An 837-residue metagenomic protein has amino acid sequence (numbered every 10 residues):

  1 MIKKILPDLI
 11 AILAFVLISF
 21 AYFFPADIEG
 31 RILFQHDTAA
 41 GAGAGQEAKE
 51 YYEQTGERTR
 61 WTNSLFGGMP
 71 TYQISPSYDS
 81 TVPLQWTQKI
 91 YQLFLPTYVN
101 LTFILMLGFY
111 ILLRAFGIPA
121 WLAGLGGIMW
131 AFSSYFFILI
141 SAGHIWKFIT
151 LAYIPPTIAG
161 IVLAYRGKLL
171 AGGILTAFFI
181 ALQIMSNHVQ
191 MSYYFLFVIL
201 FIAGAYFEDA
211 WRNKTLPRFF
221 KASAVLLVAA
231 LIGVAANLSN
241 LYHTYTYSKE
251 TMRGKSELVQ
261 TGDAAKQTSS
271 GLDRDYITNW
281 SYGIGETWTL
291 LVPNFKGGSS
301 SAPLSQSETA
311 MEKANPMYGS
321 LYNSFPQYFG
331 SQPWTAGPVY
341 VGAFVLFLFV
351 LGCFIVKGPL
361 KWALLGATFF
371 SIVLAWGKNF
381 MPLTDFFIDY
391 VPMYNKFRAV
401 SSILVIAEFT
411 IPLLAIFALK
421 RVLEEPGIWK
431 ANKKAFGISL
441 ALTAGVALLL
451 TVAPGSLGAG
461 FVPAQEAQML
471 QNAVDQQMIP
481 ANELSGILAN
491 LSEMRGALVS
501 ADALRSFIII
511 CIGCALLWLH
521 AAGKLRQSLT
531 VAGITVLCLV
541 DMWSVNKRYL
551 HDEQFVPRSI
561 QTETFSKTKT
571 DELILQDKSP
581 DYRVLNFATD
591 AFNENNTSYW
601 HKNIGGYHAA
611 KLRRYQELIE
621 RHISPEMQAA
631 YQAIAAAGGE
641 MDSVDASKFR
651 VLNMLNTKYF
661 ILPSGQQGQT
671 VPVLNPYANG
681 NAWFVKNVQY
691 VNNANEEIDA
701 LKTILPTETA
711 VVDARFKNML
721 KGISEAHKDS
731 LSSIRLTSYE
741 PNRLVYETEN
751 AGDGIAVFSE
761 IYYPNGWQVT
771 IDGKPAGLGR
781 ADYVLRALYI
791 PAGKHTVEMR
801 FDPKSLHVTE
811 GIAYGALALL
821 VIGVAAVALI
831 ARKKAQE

Functional and structural regions predicted by a protein language model:
D8-A44, A229-H243, F370-V373, V446-V452 (+1 more regions): Transmembrane signal-anchor helices characteristic of membrane glycosylation enzymes that use polyprenol
I18-L112, F116, I128-L151, A265-V341 (+3 more regions): Membrane-interface coil-to-helix junctions
Y52, E57-T59, N63-P70, P76-S77 (+8 more regions): Extracytoplasmic/lumenal acceptor-recognition loop(s) of multi-pass membrane glycoenzymes
L95-F109, A336-G352, A407-I416, R505-C514: Hydrophobic alpha-helical transmembrane segments
L113-F132, G167-G173: Transmembrane-helix signature of polytopic, membrane-embedded enzymes that assemble or transfer cell-envelope glycans
G127, G143-A152, A164-A181, V189-M191 (+3 more regions): Contiguous transmembrane helix-bundle modules in multi-pass membrane proteins
K221-Y282: Polar, glycine-rich mid-to-C-terminal structural blocks that act as macromolecule-binding/assembly scaffolds
F347, K658, E708-E837: Active-site-proximal, structured, solvent-exposed surfaces of multi-pass membrane proteins that position macromolecular
